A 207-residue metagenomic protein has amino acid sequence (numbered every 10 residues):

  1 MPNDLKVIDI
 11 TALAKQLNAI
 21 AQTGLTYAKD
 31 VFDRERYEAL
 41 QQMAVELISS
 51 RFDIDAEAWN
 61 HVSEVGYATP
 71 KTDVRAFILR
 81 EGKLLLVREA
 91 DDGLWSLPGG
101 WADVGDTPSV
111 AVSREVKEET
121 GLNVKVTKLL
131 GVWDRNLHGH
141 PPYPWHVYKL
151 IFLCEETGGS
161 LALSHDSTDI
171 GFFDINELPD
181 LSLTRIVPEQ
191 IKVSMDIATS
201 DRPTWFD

Functional and structural regions predicted by a protein language model:
P2-Y37, H165-D207: Nudix hydrolase/Nudix homology domain
A14, A21, Q41-A44, T120: Long alpha-helical scaffolds
T23-Y27, V65, R135: General structural signal for alpha-helix termini and helix-helix connectors
V31-R75: Acidic, metal-coordinating catalytic segment for phosphate/diphosphate chemistry, firing primarily on the Nudix
D55, E64, S96, W101-S109: Long, low-complexity, charged/polar intrinsically disordered regions
A58-W95, V124, K128: N-terminal strand-loop-strand
A102-V126, D134-S194, F206-D207: Unchanged
